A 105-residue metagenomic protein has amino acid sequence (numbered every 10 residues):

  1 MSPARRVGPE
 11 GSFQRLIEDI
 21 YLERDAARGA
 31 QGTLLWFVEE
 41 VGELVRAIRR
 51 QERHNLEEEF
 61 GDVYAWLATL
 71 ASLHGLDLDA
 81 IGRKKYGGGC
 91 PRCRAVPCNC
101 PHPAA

Functional and structural regions predicted by a protein language model:
M1-F60, Y64-A105: Flexible "arm" and connector segments at domain edges
